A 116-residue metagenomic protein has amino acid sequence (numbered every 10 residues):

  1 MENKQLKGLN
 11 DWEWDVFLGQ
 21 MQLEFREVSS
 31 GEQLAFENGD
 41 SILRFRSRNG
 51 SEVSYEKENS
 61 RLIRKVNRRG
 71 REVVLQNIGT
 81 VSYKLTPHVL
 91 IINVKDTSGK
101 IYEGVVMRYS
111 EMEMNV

Functional and structural regions predicted by a protein language model:
M1-G19: Aliphatic-rich helix starts adjacent to a transmembrane/signal segment
M1-N3, Q33, G99: Charged, low-complexity, helix/coiled-coil-prone segments
F17-G31: N-terminal secretory signal peptides
V28, E32-V89: Type IV pilin-like appendage domain
V74-V116: Low-complexity, S/T/G/P-rich flexible repeat/linker segments used as non-globular hinges and stalks within
